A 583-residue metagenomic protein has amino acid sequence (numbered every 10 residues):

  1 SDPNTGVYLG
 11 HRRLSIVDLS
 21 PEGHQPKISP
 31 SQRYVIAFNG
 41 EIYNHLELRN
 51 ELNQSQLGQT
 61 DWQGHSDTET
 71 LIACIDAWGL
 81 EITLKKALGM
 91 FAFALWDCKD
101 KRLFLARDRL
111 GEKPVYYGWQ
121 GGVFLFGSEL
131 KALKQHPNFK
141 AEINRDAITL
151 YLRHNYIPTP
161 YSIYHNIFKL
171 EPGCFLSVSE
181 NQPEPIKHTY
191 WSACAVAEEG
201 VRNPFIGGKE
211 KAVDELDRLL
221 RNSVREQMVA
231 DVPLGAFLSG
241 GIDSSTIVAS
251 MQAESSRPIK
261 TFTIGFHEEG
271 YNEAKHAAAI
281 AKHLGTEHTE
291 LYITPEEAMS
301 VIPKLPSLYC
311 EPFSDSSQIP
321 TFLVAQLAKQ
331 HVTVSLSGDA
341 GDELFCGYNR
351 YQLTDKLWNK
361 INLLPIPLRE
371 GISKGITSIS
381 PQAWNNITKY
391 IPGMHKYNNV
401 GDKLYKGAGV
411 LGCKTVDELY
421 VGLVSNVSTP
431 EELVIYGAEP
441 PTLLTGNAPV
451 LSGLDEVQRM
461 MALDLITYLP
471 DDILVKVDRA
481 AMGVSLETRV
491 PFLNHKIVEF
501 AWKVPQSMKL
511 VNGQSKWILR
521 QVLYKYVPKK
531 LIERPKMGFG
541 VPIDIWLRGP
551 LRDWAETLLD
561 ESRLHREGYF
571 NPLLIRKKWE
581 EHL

Functional and structural regions predicted by a protein language model:
S1-C310, T321, A325, Y524-L531 (+6 more regions): Cysteine-centered catalytic environments shared across enzyme families
E51, H136, L344-G347, F500: Residues that scaffold the ATP/ADP-binding catalytic core of kinase and kinase-like folds
T60, Q135, H165-P172, Q182-E184 (+5 more regions): Adenosyl-5′-phosphate
L95, F104-L105, L125, S335-S337 (+2 more regions): A structural signal for short, well-ordered beta-strand segments and their strand-loop junctions that often border
R109, Q120, L323-A383, T415-D417 (+2 more regions): Active-site adenylate/phosphate-handling loop in enzymes that bind or generate adenylated species
P303-S307, K329, Y351-L353, W546-R548: Short low-complexity, flexible loop/linker segments enriched in glycine and/or proline with clustered acidic
A383-Y390: DNA-processing P-loop NTPase/helicase core
